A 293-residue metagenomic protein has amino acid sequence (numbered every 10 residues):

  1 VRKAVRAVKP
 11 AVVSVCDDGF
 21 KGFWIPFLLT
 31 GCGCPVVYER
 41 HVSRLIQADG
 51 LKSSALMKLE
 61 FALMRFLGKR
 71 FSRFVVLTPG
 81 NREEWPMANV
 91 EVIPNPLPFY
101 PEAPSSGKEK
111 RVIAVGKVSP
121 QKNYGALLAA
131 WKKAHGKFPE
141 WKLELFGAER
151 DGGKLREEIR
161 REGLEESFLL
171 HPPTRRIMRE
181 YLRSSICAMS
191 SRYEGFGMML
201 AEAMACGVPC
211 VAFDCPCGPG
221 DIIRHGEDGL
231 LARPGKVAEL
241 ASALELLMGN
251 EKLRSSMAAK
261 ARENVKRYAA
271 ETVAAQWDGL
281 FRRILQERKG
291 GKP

Functional and structural regions predicted by a protein language model:
V15-K21, R40: Short His-centered aromatic/hydrophobic patch
R44, S54-F74: Membrane-proximal helix-turn-helix segments that form the acceptor-binding/catalytic region of lipid-linked
G80, P96: Carbohydrate-associated surface elements
K110, A114-G136, R150-R156, A238: A conserved mid-protein helix/loop that constitutes part of the nucleotide-sugar donor-binding site
P173, R192: Aromatic "clamp/platform" in nucleotide-sugar-dependent glycosyltransferases that forms part of the donor/acceptor
P209-F213: Short hydrophobic beta-strand element within catalytic cores of glycosyltransferases and related nucleotide-activated
R224-G226, L230-V237, L246-E251, K266: Conserved acidic donor-binding segment of nucleotide-sugar-dependent glycosyltransferases
E239, L246, L253-R267, Q276-G279: A short, well-ordered alpha-helix in the C-terminal region of glycosyltransferases
